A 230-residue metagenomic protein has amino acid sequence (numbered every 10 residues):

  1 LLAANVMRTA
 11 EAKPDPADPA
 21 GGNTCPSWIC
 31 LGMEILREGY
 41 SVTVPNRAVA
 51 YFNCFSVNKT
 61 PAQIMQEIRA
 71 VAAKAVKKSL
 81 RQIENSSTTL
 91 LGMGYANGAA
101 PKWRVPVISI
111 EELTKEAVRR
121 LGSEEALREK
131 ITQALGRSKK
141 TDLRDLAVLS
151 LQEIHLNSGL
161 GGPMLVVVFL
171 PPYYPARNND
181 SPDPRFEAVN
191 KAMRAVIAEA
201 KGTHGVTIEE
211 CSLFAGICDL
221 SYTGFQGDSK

Functional and structural regions predicted by a protein language model:
L2-K230: Metal-dependent amide/peptide-bond hydrolase catalytic core, centered on the "pita-bread" metallohydrolase fold
